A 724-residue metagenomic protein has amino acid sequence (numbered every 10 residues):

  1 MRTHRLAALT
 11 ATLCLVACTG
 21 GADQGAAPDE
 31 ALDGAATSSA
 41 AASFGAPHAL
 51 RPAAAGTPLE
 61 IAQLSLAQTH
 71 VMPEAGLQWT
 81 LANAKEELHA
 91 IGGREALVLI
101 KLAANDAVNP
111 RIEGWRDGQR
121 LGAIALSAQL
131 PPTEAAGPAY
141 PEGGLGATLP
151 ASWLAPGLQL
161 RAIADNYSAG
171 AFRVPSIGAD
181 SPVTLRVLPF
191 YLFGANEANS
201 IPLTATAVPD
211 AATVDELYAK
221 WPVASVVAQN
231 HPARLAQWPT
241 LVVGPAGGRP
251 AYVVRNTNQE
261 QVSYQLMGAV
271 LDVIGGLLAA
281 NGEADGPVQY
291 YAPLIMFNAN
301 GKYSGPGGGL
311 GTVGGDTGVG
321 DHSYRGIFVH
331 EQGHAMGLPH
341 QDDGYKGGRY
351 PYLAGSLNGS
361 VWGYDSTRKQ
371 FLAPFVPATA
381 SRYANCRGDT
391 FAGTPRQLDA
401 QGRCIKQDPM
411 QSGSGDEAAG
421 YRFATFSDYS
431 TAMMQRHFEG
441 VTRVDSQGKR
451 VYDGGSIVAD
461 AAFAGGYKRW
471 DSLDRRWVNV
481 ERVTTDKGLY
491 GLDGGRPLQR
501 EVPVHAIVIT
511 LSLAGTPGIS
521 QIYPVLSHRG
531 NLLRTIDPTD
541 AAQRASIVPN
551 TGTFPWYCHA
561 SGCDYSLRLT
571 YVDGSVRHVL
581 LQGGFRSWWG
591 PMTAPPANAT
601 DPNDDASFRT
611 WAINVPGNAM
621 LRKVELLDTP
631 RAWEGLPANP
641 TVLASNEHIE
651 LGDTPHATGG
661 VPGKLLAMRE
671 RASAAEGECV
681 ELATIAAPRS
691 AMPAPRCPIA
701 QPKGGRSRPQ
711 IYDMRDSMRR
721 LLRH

Functional and structural regions predicted by a protein language model:
M1-A8: Bacterial N-terminal signal peptides that target proteins for export
C14-A17: C-terminal motif of bacterial Sec signal peptides marking the signal peptidase cleavage site
T19-A22: Bacterial signal peptide processing site
A26-P47: Post-signal peptide N-terminal segment of mature Sec-exported envelope proteins
G45-Y324, M336, H340-Y345, C563-D653: Propeptide-to-catalytic entry region of secreted or membrane-anchored zinc metalloproteases
A84, I91-E95, K101, A107 (+3 more regions): Replace "(M1/M4/M9/M12/WLM)" with "(e.g., M1/M4/M8/M9/M12/M26/WLM)" and add "not limited to" to clarify scope
F328, Q332-M336: Active-site His/Glu-centered metal-binding helix of metallohydrolases
G660-R720: A short, structured beta-strand/loop element
